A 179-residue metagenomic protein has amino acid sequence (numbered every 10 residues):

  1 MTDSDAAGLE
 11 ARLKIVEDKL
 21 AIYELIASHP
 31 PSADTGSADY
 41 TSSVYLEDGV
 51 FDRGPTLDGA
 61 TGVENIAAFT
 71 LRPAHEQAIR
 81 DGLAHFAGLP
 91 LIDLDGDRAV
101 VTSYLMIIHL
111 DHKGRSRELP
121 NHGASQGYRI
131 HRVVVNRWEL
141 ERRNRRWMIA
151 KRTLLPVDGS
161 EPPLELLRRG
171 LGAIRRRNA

Functional and structural regions predicted by a protein language model:
M1-P31, T35, S43: Short, low-complexity N-terminal intrinsically disordered segments enriched in polar/charged residues
A21, G82-A84, H131-R132: Short, glycine/acidic-rich beta->alpha junctions
L25-S28, Y40, V44, G88 (+1 more regions): Short, hydrophobic/aromatic alpha-helical segments in well-folded domains
A38-D111, S116: A solvent-exposed, acidic/Ser-Thr-rich amphipathic alpha-helical stretch
E76-R80, N121-Y128: Short, P/G- and charge-enriched loop/turn segments at secondary-structure junctions
R98-T102, A124-Y128, V133-L166: Short beta-strand edge/turn micro-motifs at domain boundaries
K113-S125, L167: Short, surface-exposed loop/helix-turn segments at secondary-structure junctions that function as lids/hinges flanking
P162-A179: Acidic/histidine-enriched, glycine/proline-rich intrinsically disordered or flexible terminal extensions
